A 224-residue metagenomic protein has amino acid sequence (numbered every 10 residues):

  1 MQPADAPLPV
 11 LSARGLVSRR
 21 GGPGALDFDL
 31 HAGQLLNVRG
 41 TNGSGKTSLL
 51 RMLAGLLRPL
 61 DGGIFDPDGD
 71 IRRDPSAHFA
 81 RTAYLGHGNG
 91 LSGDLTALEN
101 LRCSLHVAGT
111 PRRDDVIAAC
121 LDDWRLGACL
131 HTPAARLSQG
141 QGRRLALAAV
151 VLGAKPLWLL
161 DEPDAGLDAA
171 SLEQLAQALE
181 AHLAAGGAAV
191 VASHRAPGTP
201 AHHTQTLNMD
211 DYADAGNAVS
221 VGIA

Functional and structural regions predicted by a protein language model:
R39-T41: The feature captures the beta-strand-to-loop junction immediately N-terminal to the Walker
A54: Helix-to-loop junction immediately C-terminal to a conserved catalytic motif
R58-H78: Conserved ABC transporter NBD signature motif
G88, G93-G109: Q-loop/switch helix immediately C-terminal to the Walker
R102, D114-C129: Conserved ABC ATPase "signature" region
P133-G140: Conserved ABC ATPase signature
V150-V151: ABC ATPase C-loop
W158-E162: Catalytic Walker B motif of ABC-type/P-loop ATPase nucleotide-binding domains
